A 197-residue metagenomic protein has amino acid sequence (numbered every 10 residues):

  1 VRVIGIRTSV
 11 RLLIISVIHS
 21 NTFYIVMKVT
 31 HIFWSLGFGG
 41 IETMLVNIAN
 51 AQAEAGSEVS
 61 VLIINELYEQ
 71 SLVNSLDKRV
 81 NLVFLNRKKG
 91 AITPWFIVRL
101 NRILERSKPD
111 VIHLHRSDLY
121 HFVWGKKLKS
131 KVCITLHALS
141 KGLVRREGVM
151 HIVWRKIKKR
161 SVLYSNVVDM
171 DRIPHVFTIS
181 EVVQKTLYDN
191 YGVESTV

Functional and structural regions predicted by a protein language model:
V1-R2, V26: Accessible peptide chain termini
R2-L13: Extreme N-terminal basic, low-complexity initiation segments that serve as generic localization/processing leaders
V3, S20, N81: Residue-level marker of positions within ordered structural domains that often coincide with functionally constrained
L12-V26: Short, Lys/Arg-enriched N-terminal segments with co-localized hydrophobic residues within the first ~10-30 amino acids
V26-V197: Membrane-interface segments of envelope glycosyltransferases acting on lipid-linked substrates or membrane lipids
